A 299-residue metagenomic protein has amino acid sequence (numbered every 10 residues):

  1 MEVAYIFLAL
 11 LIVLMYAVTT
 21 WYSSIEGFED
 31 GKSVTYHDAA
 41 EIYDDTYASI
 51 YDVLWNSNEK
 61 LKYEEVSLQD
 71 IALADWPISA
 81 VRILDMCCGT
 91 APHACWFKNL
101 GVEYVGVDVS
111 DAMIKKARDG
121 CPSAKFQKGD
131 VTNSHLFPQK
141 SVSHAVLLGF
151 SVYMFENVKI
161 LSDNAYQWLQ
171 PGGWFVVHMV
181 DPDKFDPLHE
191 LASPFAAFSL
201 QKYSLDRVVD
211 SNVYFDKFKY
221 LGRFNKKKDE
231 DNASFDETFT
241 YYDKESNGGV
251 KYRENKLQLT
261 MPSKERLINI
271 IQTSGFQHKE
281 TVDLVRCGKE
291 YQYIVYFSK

Functional and structural regions predicted by a protein language model:
M15-I78, P92: Conserved class I S-adenosyl-L-methionine
S79-G89: Conserved class I S-adenosyl-L-methionine
T90-S134: Class I SAM-dependent methyltransferase SAM/SAH-binding core
L136-A145: A short acidic, Gly/Pro-enriched loop at the edge of an enzyme's catalytic core that lines a small-molecule cofactor
V146-F150: Residues lining the SAM
K159-W174: A short glycine-rich, Lys/Arg-flanked "PGG" loop and its adjoining helix->strand segment in the class I
M179-I268: SAM-dependent methyltransferase
Q258-K299: C-terminal lobe and adjacent flexible extensions of AdoMet/dcAdoMet transferase-like proteins
